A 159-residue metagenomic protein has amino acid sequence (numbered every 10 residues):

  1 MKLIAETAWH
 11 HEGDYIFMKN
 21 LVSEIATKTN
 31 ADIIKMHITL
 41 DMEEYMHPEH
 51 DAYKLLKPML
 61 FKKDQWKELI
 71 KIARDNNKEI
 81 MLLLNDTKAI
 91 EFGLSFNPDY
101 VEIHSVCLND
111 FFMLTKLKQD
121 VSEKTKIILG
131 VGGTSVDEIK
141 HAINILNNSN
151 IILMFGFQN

Functional and structural regions predicted by a protein language model:
M1-N159: Catalytic cores and adjacent flexible loops of soluble metabolic enzymes that perform enolate/carbanion chemistry on
